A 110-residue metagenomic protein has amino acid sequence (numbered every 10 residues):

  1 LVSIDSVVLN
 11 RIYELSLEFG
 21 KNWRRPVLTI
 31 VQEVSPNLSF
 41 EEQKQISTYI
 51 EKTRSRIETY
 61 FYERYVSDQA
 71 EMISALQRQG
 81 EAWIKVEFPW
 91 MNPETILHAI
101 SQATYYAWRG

Functional and structural regions predicted by a protein language model:
L1-G110: Charged, amphipathic alpha-helical regulatory modules used for macromolecular assembly or allosteric control
